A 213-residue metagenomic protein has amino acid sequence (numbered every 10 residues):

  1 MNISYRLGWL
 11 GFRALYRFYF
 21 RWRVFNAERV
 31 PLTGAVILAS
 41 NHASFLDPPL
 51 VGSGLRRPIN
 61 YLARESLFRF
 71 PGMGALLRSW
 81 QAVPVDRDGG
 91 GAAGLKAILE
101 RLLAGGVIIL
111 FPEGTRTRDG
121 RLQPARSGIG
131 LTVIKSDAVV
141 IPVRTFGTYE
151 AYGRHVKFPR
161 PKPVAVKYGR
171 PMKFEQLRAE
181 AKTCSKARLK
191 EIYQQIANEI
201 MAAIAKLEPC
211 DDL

Functional and structural regions predicted by a protein language model:
M1-F18: Extreme N-terminal tail/first-helix region
I3-S4, A93-L213: Non-catalytic C-terminal accessory region of glycerolipid acyltransferases and related lyso-lipid remodeling enzymes
W9, R17, V30-G89, A97: Catalytic core of membrane glycerolipid acyltransferases/transacylases, capturing the structured, soluble-facing
R17-F25, T148-E150: Short gly/ser/thr-rich secondary-structure transition/capping motifs
R21, R56-P58, S79, G105 (+1 more regions): A generic structural signal for alpha->beta connector loops
W22-V24, A82, V166: Generic structural signal for residues in well-ordered beta-strands
E28, E65, D86, R144 (+1 more regions): Residues at the C-termini of beta-strands that transition into short coil/loop
E28-P31, P159: A short beta-turn/loop motif at secondary-structure boundaries
